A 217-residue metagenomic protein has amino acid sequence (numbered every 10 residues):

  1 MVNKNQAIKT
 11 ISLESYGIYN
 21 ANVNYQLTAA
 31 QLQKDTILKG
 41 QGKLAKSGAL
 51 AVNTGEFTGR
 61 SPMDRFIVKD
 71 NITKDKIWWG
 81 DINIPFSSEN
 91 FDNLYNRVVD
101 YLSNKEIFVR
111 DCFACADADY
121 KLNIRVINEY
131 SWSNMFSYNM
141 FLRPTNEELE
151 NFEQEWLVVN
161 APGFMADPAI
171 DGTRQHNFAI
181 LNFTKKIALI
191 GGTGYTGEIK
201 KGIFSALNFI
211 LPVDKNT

Functional and structural regions predicted by a protein language model:
M1-K215: A noncatalytic interaction/capping subdomain that flanks phosphate/NTP-handling catalytic cores
